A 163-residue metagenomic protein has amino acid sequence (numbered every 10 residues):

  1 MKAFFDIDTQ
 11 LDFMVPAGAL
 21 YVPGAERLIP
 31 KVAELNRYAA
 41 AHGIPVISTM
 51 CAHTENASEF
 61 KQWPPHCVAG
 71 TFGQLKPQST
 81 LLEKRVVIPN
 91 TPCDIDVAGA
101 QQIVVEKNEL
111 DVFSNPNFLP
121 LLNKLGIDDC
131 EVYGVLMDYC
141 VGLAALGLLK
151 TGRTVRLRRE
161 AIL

Functional and structural regions predicted by a protein language model:
M1-F4: Extreme N-terminal starter segment of soluble prokaryotic enzymes
T9, C51-A52, V135, A161: Active-site metal-binding loops of divalent metal-dependent hydrolases
L11, V15: Short, glycine/acidic-enriched loop or turn micro-motifs at the edges of active sites
A17-A25, Q62-C67: Short glycine-enriched, charge-decorated loop/helix-capping segments at active-site entrances that position
P30-D129: Active-site alpha/beta core segments
V32-Y38, Y139-T154: Histidine-anchored nucleotide/phosphate-binding helix
L122-L149: A glycine-rich beta-strand to alpha-helix segment that forms a phosphate/ribose-binding loop at ligand/cofactor sites
E131-V135, R153-L163: A short glycine-rich beta-strand->turn/loop micro-motif centered on a GG-aromatic cluster
